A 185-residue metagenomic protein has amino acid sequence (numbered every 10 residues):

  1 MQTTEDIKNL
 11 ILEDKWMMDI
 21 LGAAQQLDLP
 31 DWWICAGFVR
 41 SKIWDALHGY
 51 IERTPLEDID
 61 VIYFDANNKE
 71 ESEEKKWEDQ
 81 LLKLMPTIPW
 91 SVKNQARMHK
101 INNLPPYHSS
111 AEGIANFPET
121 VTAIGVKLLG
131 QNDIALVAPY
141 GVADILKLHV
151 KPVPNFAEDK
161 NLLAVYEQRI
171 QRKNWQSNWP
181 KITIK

Functional and structural regions predicted by a protein language model:
M1-K185: Catalytic cores of the polymerase beta-like nucleotidyltransferase superfamily and closely associated nucleotide
